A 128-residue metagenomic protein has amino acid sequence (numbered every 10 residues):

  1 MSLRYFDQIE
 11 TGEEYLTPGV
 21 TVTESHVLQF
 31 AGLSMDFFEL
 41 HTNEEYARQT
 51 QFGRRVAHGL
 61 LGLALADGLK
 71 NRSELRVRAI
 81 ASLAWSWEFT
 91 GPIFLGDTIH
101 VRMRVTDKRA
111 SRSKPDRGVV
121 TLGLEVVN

Functional and structural regions predicted by a protein language model:
M1-A57: Catalytic strand-loop segment that frames the active site of acyl-thioester-processing enzymes
M1-T11, F89-N128: HotDog/MaoC-like acyl-thioester-processing domains
Q8, Q29, G62-L65, G123: Residue-level recognition of specific faces of alpha-helices
T11-E13, P18, H26, D36 (+3 more regions): A generic structural signal for short beta-strands and their flanking turns/coil linkers
V20-V22, V27, V56, V77 (+4 more regions): Extended aliphatic helical segments
R48-A57, L61-D107, R112: Hydrophobic beta-strand-centered segment that forms part of the acyl-chain substrate-binding groove
